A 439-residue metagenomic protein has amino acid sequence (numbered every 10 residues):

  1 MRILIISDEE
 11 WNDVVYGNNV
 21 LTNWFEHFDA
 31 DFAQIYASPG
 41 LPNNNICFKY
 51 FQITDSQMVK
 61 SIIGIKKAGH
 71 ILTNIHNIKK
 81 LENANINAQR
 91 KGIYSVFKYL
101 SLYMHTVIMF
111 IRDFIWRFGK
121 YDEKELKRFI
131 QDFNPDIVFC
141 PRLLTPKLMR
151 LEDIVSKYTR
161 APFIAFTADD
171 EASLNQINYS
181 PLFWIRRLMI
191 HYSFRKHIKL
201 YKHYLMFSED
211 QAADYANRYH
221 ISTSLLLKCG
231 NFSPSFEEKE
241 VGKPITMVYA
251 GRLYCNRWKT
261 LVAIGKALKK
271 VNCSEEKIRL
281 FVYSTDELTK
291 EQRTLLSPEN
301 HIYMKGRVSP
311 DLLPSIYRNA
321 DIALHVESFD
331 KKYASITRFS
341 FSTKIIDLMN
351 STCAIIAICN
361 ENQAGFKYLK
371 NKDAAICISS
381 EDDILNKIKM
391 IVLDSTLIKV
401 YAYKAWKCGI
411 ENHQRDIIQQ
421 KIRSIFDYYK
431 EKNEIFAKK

Functional and structural regions predicted by a protein language model:
M1-E82, T223, L227, N231 (+1 more regions): N-terminal subdomain of nucleotide-sugar transferases
Y121-R128, R150, I154-Y158, E171 (+1 more regions): Membrane-proximal helix-turn-helix segments that form the acceptor-binding/catalytic region of lipid-linked
I164, A172, R187-S235: Donor nucleotide-sugar binding/catalytic pocket of nucleotide-sugar-dependent glycosyltransferases
N231-P234, E240-L295, M304-D311: Conserved catalytic-core segment of nucleotide-activated headgroup transferases in glycan assembly
N256-K259, D311-L313, A323-M349, I355-K367: Nucleotide-sugar-dependent
S342, N360, K372-D382, M390-T396: Conserved acidic donor-binding segment of nucleotide-sugar-dependent glycosyltransferases
F366, K389-K407, E431-F436: Conserved donor-nucleotide binding/catalytic region of nucleotide-linked donor-dependent transferases
S379-D382, T396-D427: A charged, aromatic-enriched C-terminal amphipathic alpha-helix characteristic of glycosyltransferases across folds
